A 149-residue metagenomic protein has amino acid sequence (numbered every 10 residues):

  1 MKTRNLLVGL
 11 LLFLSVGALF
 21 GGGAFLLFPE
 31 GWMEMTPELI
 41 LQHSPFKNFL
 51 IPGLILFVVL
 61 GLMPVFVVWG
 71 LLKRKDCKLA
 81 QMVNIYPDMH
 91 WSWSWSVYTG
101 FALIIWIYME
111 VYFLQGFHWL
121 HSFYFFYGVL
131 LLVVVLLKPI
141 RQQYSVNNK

Functional and structural regions predicted by a protein language model:
M1-K149: Topology signature of small-to-medium multi-pass alpha-helical membrane proteins
